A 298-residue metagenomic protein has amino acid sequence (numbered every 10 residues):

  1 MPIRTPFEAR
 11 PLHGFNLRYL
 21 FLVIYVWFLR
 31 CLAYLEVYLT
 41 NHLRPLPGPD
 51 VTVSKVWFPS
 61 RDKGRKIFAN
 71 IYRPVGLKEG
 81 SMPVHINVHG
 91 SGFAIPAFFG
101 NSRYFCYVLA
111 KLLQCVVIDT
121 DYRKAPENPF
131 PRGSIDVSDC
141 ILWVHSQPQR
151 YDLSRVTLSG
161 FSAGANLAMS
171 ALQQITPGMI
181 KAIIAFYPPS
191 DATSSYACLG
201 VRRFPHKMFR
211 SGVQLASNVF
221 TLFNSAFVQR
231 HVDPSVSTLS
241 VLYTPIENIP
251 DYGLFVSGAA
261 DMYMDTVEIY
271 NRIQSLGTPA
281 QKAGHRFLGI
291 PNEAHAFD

Functional and structural regions predicted by a protein language model:
M1-I3: Short, low-complexity, Lys/Arg-enriched N-terminal segments of secretory-pathway carbohydrate enzymes
E8-F15, S54-D298: Alpha/beta-hydrolase superfamily serine-hydrolase fold, recognizing
L12-P59: An N-terminal hydrophobic leader/cap segment in hydrolases
